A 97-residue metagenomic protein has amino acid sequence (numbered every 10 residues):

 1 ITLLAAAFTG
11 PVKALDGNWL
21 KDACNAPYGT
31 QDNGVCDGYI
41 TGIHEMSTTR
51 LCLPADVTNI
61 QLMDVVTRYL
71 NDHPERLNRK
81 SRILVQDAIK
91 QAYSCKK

Functional and structural regions predicted by a protein language model:
I1, G29, H44, N71 (+1 more regions): Residue-level marker of positions within ordered structural domains that often coincide with functionally constrained
I1-A7: Bacterial N-terminal signal peptides
F8-A14: Sec/Tat signal peptide C-region and signal peptidase I cleavage site
L15-R68, A88: Short N-proximal segments of mature Sec-exported proteins
C52-P54, T67-H73, Y93-K97: Short, charged low-complexity intrinsically disordered segments located at boundaries of structured domains
P74-K97: Short, compact, well-ordered microdomains
